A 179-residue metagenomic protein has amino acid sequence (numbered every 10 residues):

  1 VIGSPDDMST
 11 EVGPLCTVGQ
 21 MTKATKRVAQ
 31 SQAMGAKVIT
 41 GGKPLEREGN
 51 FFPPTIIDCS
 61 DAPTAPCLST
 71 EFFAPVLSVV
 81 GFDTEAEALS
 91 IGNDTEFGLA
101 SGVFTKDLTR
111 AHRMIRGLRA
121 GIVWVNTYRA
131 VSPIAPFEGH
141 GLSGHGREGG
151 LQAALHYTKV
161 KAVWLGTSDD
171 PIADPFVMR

Functional and structural regions predicted by a protein language model:
V1-P63, V125, I172-R179: ALDH superfamily catalytic-core signature
P44, F51-R179: Conserved C-terminal structural/oligomerization subdomain of aldehyde/semialdehyde dehydrogenase
